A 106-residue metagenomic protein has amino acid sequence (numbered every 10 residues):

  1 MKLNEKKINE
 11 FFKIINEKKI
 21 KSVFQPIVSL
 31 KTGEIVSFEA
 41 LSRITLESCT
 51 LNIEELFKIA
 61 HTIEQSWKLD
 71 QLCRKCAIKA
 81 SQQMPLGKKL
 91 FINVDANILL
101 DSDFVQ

Functional and structural regions predicted by a protein language model:
K2-Q106: Bacterial c-di-GMP phosphodiesterase EAL domain
